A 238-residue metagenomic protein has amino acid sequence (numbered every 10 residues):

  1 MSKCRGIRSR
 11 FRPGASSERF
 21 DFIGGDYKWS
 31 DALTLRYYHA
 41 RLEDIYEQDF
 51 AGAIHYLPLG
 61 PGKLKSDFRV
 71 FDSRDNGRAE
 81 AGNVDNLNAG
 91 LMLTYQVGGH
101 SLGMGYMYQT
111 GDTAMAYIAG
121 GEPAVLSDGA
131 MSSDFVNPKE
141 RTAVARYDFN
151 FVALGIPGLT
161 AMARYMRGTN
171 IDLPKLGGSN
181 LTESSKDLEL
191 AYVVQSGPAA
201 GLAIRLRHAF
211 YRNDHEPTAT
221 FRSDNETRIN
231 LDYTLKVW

Functional and structural regions predicted by a protein language model:
M1-F20, G62-P138, T142, H208-T227: Outer-membrane beta-barrel translocator/channel fold
M1-H55: Internal metal/ion-chelating core segments
I23, A145, L188-L190, R222-W238: Outer-membrane beta-barrel "beta-signal"
I23, L33-E43, A51-I54, L64-R74 (+2 more regions): Transmembrane beta-strand segments that form the barrel wall of outer-membrane beta-barrel proteins
D26-W29, H55-L59, T94-V97, Y106-Y108 (+3 more regions): Residue-level signature of outer-membrane beta-barrel architecture
D31-R36, G60-S66, G99-M104, G111-D112 (+3 more regions): Repeated loop/turn-to-beta-strand initiation elements of outer-membrane beta-barrel proteins
I54-R69, A89-T94, T160, D187 (+1 more regions): Transmembrane beta-barrel strand/turn architecture of Gram-negative outer membrane proteins
M104-Q195: C-terminal structural cap/anchor segments
